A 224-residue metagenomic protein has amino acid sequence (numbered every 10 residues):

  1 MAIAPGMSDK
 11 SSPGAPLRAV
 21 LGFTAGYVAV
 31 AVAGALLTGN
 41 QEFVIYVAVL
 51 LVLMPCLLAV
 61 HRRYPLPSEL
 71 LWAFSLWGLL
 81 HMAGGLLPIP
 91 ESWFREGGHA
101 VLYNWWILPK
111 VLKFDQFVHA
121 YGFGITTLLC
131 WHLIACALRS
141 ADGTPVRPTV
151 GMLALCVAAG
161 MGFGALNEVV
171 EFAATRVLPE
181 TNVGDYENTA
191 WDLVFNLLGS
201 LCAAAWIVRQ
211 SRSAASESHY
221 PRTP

Functional and structural regions predicted by a protein language model:
G6-F23: N-terminal membrane topogenic signal
I45-A48, P65-G78, W93-G98: Cytoplasmic-side transmembrane-helix entry/capping segments in multi-pass membrane proteins
L58-L70, A141-R147: Membrane-interface helix-boundary motifs at transmembrane edges
F74-G84, T127-W131, A159-N167: Alpha-helical transmembrane segments of multi-pass membrane proteins
K110-H132, A190-L198: Membrane-interface loop-to-helix entry segments
F114, G164-L197, L201: Interfacial helix-loop-helix junctions of multi-pass membrane proteins
S140-M161: Internal alpha-helical transmembrane segments of multi-pass membrane proteins
E187-P224: Primarily interfacial, aromatic-capped hydrophobic alpha-helices that serve as membrane anchors
